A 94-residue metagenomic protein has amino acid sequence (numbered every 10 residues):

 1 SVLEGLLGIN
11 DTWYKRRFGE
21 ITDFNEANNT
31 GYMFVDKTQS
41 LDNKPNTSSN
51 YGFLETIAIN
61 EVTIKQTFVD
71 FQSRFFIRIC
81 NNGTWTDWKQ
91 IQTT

Functional and structural regions predicted by a protein language model:
V2-R74, N81, T86-T94: Glycine-rich, flexible loop motifs
